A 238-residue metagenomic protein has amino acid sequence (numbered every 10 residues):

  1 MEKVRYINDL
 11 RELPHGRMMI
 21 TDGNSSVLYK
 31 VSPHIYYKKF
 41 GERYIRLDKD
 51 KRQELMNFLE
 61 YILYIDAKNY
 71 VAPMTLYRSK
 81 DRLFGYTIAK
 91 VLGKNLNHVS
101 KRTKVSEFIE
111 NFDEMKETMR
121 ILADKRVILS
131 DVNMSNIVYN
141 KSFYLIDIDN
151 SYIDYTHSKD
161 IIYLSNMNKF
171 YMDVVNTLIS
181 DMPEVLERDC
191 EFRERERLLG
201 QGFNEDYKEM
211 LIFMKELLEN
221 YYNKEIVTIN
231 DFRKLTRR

Functional and structural regions predicted by a protein language model:
E2, E12-A72, L76, V99-K101: ATP-binding glycine-rich loop module of kinase domains
R5-N8: Surface-exposed assembly/interface segments
K30, K90, V138-Y139: Conserved hydrophobic "DFG−1" position in protein kinase catalytic cores
I35, N69, Y86, Y144-D147: Protein kinase-like catalytic core scaffold
F40-G41, V91, N133, D149: Anionic group-transfer/hydrolysis microenvironments
K68-F112: Conserved structural core of kinase catalytic domains
V99-Y139, F143: Conserved kinase catalytic-core helix
N140-R238: C-lobe/activation-segment region of protein kinase-like
